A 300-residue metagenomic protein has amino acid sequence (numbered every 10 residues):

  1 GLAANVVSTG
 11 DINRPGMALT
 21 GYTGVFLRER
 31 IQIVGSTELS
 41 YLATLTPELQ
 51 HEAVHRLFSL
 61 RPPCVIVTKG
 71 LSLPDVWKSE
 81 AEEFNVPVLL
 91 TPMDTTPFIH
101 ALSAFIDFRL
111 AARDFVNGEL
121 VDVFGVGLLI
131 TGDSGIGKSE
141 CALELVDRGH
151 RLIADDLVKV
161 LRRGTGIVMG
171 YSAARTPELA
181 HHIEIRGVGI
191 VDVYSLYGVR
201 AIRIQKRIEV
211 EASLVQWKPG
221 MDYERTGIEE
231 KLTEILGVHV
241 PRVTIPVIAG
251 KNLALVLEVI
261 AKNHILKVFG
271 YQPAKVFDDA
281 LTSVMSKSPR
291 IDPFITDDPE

Functional and structural regions predicted by a protein language model:
G1-F58: Gly/Thr-rich phosphate-binding loop signature of adenosyl cofactor/nucleotide-binding cores
R30-I33, P63-I66, V86-L89, G127-L129 (+2 more regions): Structural motif
V34-E38, V67-G70, V247: Structural motif
R61-C64, G70-F105: Charged, amphipathic alpha-helical linker segments immediately N-terminal to NTP-binding catalytic cores
F105-G125: P-loop NTPase nucleotide-binding/switch module
G125-I153: Glycine-rich phosphate-binding P-loop
A154-S213: Conserved nucleotide-sensing/catalytic segment adjacent to the nucleotide-binding pocket in NTP-handling enzymes
I208-E300: Conserved NTP phosphate-binding and transfer environment spanning the P-loop NTPase/kinase superfamily
